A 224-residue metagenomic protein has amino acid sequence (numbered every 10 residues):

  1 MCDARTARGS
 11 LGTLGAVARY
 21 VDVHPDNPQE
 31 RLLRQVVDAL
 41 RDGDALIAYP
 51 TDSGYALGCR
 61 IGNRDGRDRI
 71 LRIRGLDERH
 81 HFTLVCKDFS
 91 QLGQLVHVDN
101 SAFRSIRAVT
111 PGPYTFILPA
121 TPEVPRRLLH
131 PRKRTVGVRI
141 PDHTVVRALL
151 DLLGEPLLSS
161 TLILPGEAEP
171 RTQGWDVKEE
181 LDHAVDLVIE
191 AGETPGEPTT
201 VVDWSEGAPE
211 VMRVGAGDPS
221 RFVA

Functional and structural regions predicted by a protein language model:
G9-A224: Active-site-adjacent structural elements in enzyme catalytic cores
